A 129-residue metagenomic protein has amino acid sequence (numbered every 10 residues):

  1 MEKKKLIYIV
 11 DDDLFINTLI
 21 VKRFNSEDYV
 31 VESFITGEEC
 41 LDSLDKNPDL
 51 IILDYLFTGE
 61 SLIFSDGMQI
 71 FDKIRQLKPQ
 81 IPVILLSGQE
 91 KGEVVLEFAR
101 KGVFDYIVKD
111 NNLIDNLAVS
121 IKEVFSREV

Functional and structural regions predicted by a protein language model:
D11: Conserved acidic carboxylate
L14-S33: Two-component/phosphorelay signaling modules centered on CheY-like receiver
E32-L50, D54-G59: Acidic, metal-coordinating helix/loop segments flanking the phosphotransfer/catalytic sites of two-component signaling
D45-K46, K73-Q80, K101: Conserved phosphotransfer cores of two-component systems
S61-P79: Short amphipathic alpha-helix used as the core "switch/output" element in two-component signaling
Q69, Q76, Q89-I107, N111: Alpha4 helix (beta4-alpha4-beta5 surface) of REC/receiver domains from two-component response regulators
N116-V129: Receiver (REC) domain switch/output surface
